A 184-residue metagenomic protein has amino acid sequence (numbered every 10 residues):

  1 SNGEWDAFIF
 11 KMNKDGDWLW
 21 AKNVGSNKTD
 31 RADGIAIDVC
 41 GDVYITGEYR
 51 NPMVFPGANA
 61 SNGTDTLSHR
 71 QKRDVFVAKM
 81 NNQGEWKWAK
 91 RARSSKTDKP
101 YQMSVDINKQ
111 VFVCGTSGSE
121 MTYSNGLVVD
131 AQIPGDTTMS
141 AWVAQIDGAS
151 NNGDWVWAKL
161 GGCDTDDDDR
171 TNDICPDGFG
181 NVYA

Functional and structural regions predicted by a protein language model:
S1-A184: A sequence-level/structural motif corresponding to short, flexible coil/turn segments enriched in small polar residues
